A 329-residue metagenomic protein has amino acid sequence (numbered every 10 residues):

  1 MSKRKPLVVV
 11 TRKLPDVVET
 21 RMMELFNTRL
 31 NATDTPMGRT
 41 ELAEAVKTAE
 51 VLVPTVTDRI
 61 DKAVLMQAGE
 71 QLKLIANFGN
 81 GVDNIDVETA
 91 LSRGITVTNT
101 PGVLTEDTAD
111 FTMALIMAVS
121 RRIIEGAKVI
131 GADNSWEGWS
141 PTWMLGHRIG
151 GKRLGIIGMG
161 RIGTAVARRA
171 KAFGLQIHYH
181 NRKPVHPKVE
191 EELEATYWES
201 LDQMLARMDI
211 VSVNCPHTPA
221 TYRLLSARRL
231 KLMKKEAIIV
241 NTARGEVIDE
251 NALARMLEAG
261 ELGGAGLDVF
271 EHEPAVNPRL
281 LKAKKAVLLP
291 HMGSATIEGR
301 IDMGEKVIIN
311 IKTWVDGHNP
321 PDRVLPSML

Functional and structural regions predicted by a protein language model:
M1-T98, A206, S226-R228: An N-terminal-biased, well-structured beta-alpha scaffold segment characteristic of Rossmann-like dinucleotide-binding
T11, G155-I157: Conserved N-terminal Rossmann-fold NAD(P)-binding element of oxidoreductases
R12, T55-V56, G79, M208 (+3 more regions): Glycine-rich, N-terminal phosphate-binding loop of Rossmann-like dinucleotide-binding domains
E50-V51, L74, I210, I238 (+2 more regions): Short, Asp-centered acidic motifs that coordinate Mg2+ and/or phosphate in catalytic or ligand-binding sites
I60-V64, R182-R279: Rossmann-like adenosine-cofactor binding region
R93, V97-T98, F111, Y222 (+1 more regions): Rossmann-like dinucleotide-binding domain for NAD(H)/NADP(H)
P101-R153, A165-R168, Y179-R182, P187 (+1 more regions): Phosphate-binding beta-alpha-beta segment of Rossmann-like dinucleotide-binding domains, i.e., the NAD(P)
I162: Hydrophobic/small residue at the entry helix of a nucleotide-binding pocket
